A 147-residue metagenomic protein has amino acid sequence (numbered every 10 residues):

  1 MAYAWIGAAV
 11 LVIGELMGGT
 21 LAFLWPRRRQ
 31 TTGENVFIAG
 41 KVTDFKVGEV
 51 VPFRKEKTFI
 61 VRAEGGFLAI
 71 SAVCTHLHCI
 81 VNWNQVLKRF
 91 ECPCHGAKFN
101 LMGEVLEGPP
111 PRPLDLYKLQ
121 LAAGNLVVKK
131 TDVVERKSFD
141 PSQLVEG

Functional and structural regions predicted by a protein language model:
A2-L87, P113-G147: N-terminal pre-ligand scaffold of iron-sulfur
E64, M102-G103: Residue-level recognition of short loop/turn positions
K88-G96, L106-D115: Short cysteine/histidine-rich metal-coordination sites, predominantly Zn2+-binding motifs
